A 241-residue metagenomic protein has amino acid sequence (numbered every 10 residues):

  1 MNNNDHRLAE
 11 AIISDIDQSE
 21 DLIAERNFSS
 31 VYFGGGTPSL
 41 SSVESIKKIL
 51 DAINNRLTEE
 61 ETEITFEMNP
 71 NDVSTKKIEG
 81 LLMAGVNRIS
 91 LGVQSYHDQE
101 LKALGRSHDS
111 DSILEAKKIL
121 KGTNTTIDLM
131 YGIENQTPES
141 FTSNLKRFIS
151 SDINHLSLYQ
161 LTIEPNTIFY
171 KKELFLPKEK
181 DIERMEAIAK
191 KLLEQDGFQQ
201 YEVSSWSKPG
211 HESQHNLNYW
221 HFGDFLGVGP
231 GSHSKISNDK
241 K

Functional and structural regions predicted by a protein language model:
N2-D21, R26-K241: C-terminal scaffold of the Radical SAM
